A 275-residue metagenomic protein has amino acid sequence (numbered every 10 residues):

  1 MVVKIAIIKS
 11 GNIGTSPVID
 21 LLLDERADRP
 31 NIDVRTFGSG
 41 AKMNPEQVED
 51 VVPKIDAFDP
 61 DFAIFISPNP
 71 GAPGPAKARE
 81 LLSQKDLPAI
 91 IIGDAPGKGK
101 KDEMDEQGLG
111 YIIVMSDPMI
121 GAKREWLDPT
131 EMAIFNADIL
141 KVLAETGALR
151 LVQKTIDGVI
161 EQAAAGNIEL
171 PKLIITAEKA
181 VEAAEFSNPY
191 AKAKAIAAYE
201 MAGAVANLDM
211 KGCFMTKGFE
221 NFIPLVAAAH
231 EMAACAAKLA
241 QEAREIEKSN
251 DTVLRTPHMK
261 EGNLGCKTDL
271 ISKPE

Functional and structural regions predicted by a protein language model:
M1-P60, S67-P73, K77-E275: Anaerobic metallocofactor- and corrinoid-dependent redox/one-carbon enzyme cores, especially those from methanogenesis
